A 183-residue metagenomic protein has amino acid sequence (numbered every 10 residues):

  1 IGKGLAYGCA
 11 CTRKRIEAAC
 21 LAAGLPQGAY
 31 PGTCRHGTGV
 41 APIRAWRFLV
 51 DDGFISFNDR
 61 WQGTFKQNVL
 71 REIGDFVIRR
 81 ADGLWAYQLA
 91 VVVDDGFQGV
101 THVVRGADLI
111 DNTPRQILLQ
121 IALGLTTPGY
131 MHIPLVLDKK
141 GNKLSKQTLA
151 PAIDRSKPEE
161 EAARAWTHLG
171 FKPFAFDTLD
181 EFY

Functional and structural regions predicted by a protein language model:
I1-G2, T167: Alpha-helix boundary recognition
G2-K3, G8, R13-R155: Active-site cores that bind ATP or allylic diphosphates and position pyrophosphate for catalysis
K140-Y183: Conserved catalytic-core subdomain
